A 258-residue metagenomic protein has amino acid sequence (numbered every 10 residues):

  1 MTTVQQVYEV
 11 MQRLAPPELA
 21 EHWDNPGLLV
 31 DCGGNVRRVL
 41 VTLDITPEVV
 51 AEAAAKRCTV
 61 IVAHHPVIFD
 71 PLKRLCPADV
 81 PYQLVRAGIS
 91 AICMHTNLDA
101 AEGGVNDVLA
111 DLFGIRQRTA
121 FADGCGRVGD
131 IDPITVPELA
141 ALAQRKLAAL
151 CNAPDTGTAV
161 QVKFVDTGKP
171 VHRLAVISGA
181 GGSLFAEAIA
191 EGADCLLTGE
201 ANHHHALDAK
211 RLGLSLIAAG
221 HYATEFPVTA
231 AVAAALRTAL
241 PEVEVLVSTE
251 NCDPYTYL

Functional and structural regions predicted by a protein language model:
M1-L258: Hydrophobic structural segments
